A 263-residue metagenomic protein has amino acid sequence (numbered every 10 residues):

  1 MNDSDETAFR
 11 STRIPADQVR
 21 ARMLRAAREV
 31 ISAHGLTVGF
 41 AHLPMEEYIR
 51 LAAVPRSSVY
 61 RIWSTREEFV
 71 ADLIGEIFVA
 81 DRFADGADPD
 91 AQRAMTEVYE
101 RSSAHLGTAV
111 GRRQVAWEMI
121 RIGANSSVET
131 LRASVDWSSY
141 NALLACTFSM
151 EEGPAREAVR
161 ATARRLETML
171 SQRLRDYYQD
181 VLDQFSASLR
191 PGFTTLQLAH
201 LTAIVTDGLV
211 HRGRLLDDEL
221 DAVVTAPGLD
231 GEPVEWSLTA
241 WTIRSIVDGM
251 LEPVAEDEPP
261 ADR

Functional and structural regions predicted by a protein language model:
M1-D3, Q172-A187, L196-R263: C-terminal peripheral helix-coil segments that are non-catalytic and often amphipathic
M1-Q18: Basic, amphipathic alpha-helix used for nucleic-acid engagement in HTH/winged-helix/SANT-Myb modules and analogous
D17-E46, R50-V54, E67, I74-I77: Short, amphipathic alpha-helix enriched in basic
A26-H34, H105, L201-R212: Solvent-exposed, amphipathic alpha-helical segments
S58: Residues in the helix-turn-helix
I62-W63, D72: Residues in the recognition helix of alpha-helical DNA-binding motifs
F83-W137, A199: Hydrophobic alpha-helical connector segments
R113-T130, S134-S186: Amphipathic alpha-helical packing segments from all-alpha helical-bundle domains
